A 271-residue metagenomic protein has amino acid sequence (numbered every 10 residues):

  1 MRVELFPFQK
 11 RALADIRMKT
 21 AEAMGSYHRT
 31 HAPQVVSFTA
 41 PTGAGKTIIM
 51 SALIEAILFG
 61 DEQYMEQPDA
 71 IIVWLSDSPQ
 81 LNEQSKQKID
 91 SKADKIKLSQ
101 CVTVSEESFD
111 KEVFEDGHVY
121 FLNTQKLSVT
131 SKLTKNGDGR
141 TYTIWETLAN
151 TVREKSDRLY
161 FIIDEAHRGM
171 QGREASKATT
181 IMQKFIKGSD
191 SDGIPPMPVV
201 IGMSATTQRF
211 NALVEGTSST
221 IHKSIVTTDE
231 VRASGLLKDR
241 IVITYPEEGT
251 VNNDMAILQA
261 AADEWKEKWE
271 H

Functional and structural regions predicted by a protein language model:
V3-A32, N123: N-terminal pre-P-loop "Q-motif" helix
V3-I16, T42-A52, L81-N82, G172-A178 (+1 more regions): Phosphate/oxyanion-binding active-site loops and adjacent basic polyanion-contact surfaces
Y27-L53: Walker A/P-loop
I48-A52, Y64-K97, Q125-K126: Conserved Walker A/P-loop ATP-binding site and its immediately adjacent core in helicase/helicase-like ATPase domains
S78, L122-K126, E165, M203-T207: A short beta-strand-to-loop transition that corresponds to the Sensor-1 phosphate-sensing loop of AAA+ P-loop ATPases
S105-D110, G117-I162, M170-F185: Conserved RecA-like ASCE ATPase "motif II neighborhood" in helicase/translocase motors
Q171-S234: Post-DEXD/H (motif II) to motif III coupling segment of the RecA-like Helicase ATP-binding lobe
A212-H271: Conserved interdomain linker/interface between the two RecA-like ATPase lobes of SF2 helicase motors
